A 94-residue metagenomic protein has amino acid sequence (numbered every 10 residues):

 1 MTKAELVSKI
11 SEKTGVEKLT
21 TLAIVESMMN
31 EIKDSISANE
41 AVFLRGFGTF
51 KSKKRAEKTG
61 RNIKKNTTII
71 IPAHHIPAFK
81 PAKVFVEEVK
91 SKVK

Functional and structural regions predicted by a protein language model:
M1-K94: Strongly charged
